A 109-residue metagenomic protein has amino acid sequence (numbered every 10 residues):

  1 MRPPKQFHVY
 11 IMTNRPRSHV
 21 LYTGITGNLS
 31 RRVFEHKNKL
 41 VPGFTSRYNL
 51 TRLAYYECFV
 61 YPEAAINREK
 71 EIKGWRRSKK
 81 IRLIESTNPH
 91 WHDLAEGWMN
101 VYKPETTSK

Functional and structural regions predicted by a protein language model:
M1-P42, S46-Y56, I66-K70, T87-P89 (+1 more regions): GIY-YIG nuclease catalytic motif and its immediate N-terminal context
R47, K70-L83: Short arginine-rich
F59: Short, surface-exposed polybasic/aromatic micro-patch for ligand or macromolecular engagement
P62: C2H2-type zinc-finger recognition helix
